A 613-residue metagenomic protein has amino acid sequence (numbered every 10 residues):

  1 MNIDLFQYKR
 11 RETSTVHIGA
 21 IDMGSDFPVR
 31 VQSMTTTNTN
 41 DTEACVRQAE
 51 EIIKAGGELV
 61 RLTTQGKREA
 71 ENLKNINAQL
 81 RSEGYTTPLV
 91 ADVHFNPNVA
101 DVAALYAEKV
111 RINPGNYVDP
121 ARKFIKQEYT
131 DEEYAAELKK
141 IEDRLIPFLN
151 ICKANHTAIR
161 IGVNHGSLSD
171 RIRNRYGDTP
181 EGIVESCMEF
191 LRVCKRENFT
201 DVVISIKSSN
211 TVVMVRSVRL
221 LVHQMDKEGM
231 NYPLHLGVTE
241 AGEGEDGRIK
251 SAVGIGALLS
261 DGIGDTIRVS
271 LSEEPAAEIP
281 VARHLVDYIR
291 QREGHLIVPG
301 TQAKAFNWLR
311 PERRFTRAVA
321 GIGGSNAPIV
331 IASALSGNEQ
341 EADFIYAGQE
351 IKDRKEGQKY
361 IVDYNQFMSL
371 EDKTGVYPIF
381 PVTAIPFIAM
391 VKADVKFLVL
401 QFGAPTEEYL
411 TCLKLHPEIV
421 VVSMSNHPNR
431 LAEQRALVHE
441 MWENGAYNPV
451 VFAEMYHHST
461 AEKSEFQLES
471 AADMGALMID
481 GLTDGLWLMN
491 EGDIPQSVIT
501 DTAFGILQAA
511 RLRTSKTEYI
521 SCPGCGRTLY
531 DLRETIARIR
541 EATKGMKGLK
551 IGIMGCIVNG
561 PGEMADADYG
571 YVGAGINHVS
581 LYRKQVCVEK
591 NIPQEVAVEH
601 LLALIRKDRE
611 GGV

Functional and structural regions predicted by a protein language model:
M1-S33, L149-N155, Q291-S336, A537 (+1 more regions): N-terminal amphipathic alpha-helix/helix-capping segment at the start of soluble metabolic enzymes
N2, R283-S333, G348, G357-F387 (+5 more regions): Extended, intrinsically disordered, low-complexity segments
D4, G57-E189, A320-G321, I329-A432: Active-site beta->alpha loop and helix N-cap motifs at the rims of alpha/beta catalytic domains
V31, D92, I161, I204 (+5 more regions): Conserved, mostly hydrophobic/aromatic
T39-E51, F95-A100, S251-I255, L335-E339 (+1 more regions): Short, acidic/polar
K54-L59, A107, F199, I263-G264 (+4 more regions): A structural motif
E58-R61, A107-K123, S260-A276, G481-I494 (+1 more regions): Glycine-rich phosphate-binding active-site loops on the catalytic face of alpha/beta enzymes
E128-L145, L149-N150, I172-I322, A393-F397 (+2 more regions): Catalytic alpha/beta core domains of metabolic enzymes, predominantly
